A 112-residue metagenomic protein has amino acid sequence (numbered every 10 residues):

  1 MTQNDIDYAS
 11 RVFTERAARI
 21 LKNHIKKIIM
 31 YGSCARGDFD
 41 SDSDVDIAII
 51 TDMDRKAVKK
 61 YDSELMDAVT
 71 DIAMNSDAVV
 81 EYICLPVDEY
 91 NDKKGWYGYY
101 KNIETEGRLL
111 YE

Functional and structural regions predicted by a protein language model:
M1-K27, R36-S41, D52-E112: Catalytic core of pol beta-like nucleotidyltransferases
S33: Recognition helix of helix-turn-helix/homeodomain-like DNA-binding domains that insert into the DNA major groove
D46-I49: Short beta-strand->loop micro-motif that forms the acidic, two-metal-ion catalytic signature in nucleotide-processing
